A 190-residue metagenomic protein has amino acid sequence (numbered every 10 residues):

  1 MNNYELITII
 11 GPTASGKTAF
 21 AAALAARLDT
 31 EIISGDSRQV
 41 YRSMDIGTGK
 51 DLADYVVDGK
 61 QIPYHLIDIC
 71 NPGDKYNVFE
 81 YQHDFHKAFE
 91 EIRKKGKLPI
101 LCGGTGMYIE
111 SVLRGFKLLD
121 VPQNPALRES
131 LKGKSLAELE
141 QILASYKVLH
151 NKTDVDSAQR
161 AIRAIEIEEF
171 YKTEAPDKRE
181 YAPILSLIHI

Functional and structural regions predicted by a protein language model:
M1-L187: Phosphate/pyrophosphate-binding catalytic cores of soluble transferases and nucleic-acid-acting enzymes
